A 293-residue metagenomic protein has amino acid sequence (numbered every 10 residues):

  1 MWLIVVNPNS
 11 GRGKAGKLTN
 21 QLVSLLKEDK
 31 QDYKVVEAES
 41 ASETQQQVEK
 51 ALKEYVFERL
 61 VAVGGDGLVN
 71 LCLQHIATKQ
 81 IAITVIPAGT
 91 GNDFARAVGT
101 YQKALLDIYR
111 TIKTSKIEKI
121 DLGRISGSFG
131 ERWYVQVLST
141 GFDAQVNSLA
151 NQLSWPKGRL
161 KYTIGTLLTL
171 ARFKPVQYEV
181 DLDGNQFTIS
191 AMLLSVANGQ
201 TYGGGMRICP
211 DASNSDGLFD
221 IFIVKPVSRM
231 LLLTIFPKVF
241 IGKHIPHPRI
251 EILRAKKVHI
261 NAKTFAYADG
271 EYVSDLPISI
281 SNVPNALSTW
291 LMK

Functional and structural regions predicted by a protein language model:
M1-L60, N70, L106, Y267: ATP/NTP phosphate-donor binding region
P8, V63-G65, A88-G89: Glycine-rich beta-strand-to-loop/alpha-helix junction loops that act as flexible
A15, L182, T188, S213 (+1 more regions): ATP/nucleoside-binding phosphotransfer catalytic cores, i.e., glycine-rich phosphate-binding loops
A38, T78-A82, A88-S190: Catalytic core of DAGKc-family lipid kinases
L68-I81: Short Gly/Thr/Asp-enriched flexible loops that form oxyanion-binding sites at enzyme active sites
S139, D143, S195-C209, Y272: Glycine-rich phosphate/pyrophosphate-binding beta-alpha loops
S154-K161, P210-M230: Gly/Ser/Thr-rich active-site loops/lids in small-molecule metabolic enzymes that frequently grip phosphoryl groups
